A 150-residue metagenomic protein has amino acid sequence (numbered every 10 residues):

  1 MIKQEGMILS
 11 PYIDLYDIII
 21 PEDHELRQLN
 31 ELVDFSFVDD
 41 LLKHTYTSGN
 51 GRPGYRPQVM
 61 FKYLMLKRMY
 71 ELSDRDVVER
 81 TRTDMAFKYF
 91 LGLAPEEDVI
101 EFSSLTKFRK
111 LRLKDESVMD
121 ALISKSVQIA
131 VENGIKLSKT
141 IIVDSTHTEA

Functional and structural regions predicted by a protein language model:
M1-V33: Charged, often Cys/His-bearing segments associated with DNA-binding zinc-finger transcription factors
E25-M65, M69-Y70: Basic, short loop/linker segments at the boundary and entry of helix-turn-helix/winged-helix-like folds
V77-Y89: DNA-recognition alpha helix
F90-A94: Acidic, metal-binding active-site segment of PIN/NYN-like and related structure-specific nucleases
P95-A150: Active-site- or DNA-interface-adjacent structural scaffold in DNA-acting proteins
